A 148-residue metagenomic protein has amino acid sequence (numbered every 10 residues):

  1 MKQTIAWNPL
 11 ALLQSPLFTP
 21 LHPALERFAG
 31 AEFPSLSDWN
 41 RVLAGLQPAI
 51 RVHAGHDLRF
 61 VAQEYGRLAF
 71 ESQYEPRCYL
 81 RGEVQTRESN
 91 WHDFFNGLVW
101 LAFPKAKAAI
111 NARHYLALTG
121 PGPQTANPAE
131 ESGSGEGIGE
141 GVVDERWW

Functional and structural regions predicted by a protein language model:
M1-R81: The feature captures two recurrent sequence modes
A6, D38, V99, R146-W147: Residues in intrinsically disordered, low-complexity segments of regulatory proteins
A11, H53, S72, R87-E88 (+2 more regions): Short linear sequence motifs
S15-F28, D93-K105, G137, G141-E145: Short, hydrophobic/amphipathic alpha-helical patches that form generic packing surfaces within helical domains
Y74, A108-A112, G120, Q124: General "foldedness" signal
R77-Y115: Long, contiguous amphipathic alpha-helices that act as assembly "spine/axial" helices in icosahedral shell and virion
Y115-W148: A contiguous, surface-oriented mixed alpha/beta subdomain in the mid-to-C-terminal portion of proteins that forms
